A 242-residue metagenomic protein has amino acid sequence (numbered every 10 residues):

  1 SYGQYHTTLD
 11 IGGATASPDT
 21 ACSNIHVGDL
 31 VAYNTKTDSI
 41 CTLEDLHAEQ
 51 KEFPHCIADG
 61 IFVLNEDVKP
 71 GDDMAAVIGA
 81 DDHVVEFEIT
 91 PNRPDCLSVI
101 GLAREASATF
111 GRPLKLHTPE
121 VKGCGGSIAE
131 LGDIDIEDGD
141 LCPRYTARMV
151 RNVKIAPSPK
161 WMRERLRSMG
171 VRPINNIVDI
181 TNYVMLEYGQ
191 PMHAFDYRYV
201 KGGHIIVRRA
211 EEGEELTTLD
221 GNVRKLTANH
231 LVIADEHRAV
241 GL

Functional and structural regions predicted by a protein language model:
S1-L242: RNA/tRNA-interacting regions in translation and RNA-turnover enzymes
